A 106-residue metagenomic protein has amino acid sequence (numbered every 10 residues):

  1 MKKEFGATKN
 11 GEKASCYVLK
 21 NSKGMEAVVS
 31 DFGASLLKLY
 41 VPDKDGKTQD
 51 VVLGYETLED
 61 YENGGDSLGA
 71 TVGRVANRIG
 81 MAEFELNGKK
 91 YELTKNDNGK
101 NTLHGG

Functional and structural regions predicted by a protein language model:
M1-G106: Surface-exposed acidic/polar loop and edge beta-strand patches at domain peripheries
